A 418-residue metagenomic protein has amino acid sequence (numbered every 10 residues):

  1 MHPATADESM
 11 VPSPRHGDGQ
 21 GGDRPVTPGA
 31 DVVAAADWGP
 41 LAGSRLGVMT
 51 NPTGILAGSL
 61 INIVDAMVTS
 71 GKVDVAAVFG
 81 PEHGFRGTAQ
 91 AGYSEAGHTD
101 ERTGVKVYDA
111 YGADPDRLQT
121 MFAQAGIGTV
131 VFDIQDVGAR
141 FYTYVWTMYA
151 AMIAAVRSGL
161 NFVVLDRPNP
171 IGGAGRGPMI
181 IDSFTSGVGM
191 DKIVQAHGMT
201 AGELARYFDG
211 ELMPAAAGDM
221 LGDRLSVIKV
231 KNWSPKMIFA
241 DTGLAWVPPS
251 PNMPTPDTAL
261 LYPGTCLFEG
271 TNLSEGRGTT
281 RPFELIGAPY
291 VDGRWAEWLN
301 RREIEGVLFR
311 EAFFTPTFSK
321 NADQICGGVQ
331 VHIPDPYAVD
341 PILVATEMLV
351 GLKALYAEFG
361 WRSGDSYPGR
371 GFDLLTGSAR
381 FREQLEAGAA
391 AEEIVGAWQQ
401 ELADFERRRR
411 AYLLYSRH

Functional and structural regions predicted by a protein language model:
P25-V73: N-terminal phosphate-binding or glycine-rich loops at protein starts, especially the Walker A/P-loop of NTPases
D74-H83, L165: Short internal beta-strands
R86-A91, V163-T185: Glycine-rich, charge-decorated loop segments at or immediately adjacent to ligand/cofactor-binding or catalytic sites
A91-I127, A139: Glycine-rich oxoanion-binding loops at beta->alpha junctions
D136-M148: Glycine/threonine-rich flexible loop motifs
F184-Y262: Conserved anion/nucleotide-ligand pocket segment
N232-P316: Glycine-rich, aromatic-lined ligand/substrate-binding cores of catalytic and carbohydrate-binding domains
G287-G396: Conserved functional hotspot residues or short segments at active or partner-binding sites across diverse domains
